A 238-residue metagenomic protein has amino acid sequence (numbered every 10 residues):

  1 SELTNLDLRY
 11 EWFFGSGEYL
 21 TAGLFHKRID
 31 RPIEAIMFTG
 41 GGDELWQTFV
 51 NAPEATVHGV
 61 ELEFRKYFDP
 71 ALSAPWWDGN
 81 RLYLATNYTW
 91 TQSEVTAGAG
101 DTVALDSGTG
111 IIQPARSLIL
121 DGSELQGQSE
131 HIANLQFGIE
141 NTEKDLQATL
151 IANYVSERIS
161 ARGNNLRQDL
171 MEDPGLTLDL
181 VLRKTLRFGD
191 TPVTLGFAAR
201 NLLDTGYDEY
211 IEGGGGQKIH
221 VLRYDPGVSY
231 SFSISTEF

Functional and structural regions predicted by a protein language model:
S1-L6, L82, D121-F238: Conserved C-terminal beta-signal and adjacent last beta-strands/turns of outer-membrane beta-barrel proteins
S1-V50, T56-H58, E63-R65: Membrane-embedded beta-barrel scaffold of Gram-negative outer-membrane proteins
F14, A74-D78, L186-F188: Short, aromatic- and cysteine-enriched interfacial helices/patches that mediate contacts at lipid membranes
Y19-T21, I33, S73, A97 (+3 more regions): Generic domain-boundary/flexible-linker signal
F25-I29, W46-R162, S235: Gram-negative outer-membrane beta-barrel transporters
P32, I36, G40, E44 (+8 more regions): Charge-rich, low-complexity amphipathic helices in intrinsically disordered tails/linkers adjacent to domains
A35-T39, G100, E209-E212: Short, flexible, mixed-charge acidic loops at enzyme active sites
